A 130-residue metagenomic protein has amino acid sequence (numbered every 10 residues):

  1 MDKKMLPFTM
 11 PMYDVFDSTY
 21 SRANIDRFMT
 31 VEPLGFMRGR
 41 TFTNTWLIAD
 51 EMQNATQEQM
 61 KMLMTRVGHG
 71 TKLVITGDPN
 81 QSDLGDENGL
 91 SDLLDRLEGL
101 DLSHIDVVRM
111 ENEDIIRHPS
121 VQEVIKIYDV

Functional and structural regions predicted by a protein language model:
M1-A49, Q53-V130: Conserved helicase motor core of SF1/SF2 NTP-dependent helicases
